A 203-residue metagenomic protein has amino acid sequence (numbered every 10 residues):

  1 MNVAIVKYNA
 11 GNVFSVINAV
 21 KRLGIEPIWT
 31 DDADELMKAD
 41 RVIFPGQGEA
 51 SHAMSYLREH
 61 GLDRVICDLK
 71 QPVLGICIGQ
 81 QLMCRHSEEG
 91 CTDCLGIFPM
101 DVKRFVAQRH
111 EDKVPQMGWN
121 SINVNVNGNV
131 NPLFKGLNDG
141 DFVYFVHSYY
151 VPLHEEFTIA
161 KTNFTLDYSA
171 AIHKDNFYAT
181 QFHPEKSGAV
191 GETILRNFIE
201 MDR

Functional and structural regions predicted by a protein language model:
M1-A4: Extreme N-terminal starter segment of soluble prokaryotic enzymes
V6-Y8: Short hydrophobic segments within beta-strands
A39: An anion/phosphate-binding loop that grips the pyrophosphate of nucleotide cofactors and donors
I43-P45: Structural motif
G48-G118: Cysteine-nucleophile active-site neighborhood
S87-L166: Pocket-forming structural segment of enzyme catalytic cores
Y150-R203: C-terminal and late-domain segments of enzyme folds
